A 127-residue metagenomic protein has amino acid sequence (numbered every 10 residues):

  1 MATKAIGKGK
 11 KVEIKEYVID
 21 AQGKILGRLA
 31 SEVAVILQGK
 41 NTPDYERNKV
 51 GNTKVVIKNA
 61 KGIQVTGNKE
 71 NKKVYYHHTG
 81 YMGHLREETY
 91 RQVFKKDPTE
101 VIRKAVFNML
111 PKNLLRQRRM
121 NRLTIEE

Functional and structural regions predicted by a protein language model:
M1-L114, R119, T124-E127: Ribosome large-subunit tunnel/peptidyl-transferase-proximal elements
